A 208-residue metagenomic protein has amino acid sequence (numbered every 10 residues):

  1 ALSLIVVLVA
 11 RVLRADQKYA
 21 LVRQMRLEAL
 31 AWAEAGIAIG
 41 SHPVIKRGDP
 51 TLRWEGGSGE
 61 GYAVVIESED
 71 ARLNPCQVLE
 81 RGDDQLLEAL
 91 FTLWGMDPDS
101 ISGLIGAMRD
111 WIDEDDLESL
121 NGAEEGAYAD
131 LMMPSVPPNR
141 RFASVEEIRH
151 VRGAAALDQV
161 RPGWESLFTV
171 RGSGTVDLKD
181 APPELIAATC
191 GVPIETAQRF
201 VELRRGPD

Functional and structural regions predicted by a protein language model:
A1-D208: Compositionally biased linear targeting/interaction segments
